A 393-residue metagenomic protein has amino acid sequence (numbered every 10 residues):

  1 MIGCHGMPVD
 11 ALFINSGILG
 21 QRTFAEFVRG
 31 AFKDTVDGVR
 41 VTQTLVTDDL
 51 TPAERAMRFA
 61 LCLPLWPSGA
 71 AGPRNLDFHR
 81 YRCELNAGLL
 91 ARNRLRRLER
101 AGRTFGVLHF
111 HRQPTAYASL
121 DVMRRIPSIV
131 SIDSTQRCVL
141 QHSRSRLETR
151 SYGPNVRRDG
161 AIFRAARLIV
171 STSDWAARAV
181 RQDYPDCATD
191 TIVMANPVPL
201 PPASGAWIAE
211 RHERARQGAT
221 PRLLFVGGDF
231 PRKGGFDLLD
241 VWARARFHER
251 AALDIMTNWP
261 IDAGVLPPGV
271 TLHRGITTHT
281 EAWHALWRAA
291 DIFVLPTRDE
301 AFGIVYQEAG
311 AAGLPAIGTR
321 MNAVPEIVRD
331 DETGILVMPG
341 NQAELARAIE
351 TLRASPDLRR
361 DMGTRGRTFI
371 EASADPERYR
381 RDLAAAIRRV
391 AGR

Functional and structural regions predicted by a protein language model:
T149-I169: Membrane-proximal helix-turn-helix segments that form the acceptor-binding/catalytic region of lipid-linked
W175, P197: Carbohydrate-associated surface elements
G205-K233, L239-R244, L253-D254: Conserved donor-binding/catalytic core segment of Leloir-type glycosyltransferases
T257-A285: Nucleotide-activated donor-binding/catalytic signature segment of Leloir-type glycosyltransferases, i.e., the conserved
R298: Aromatic "clamp/platform" in nucleotide-sugar-dependent glycosyltransferases that forms part of the donor/acceptor
P315-G318, V328: Short hydrophobic beta-strand element within catalytic cores of glycosyltransferases and related nucleotide-activated
D330-D331, I335-Q342, T351-D357: Conserved acidic donor-binding segment of nucleotide-sugar-dependent glycosyltransferases
T351, L358-S373, Y379-D382: A short, well-ordered alpha-helix in the C-terminal region of glycosyltransferases
